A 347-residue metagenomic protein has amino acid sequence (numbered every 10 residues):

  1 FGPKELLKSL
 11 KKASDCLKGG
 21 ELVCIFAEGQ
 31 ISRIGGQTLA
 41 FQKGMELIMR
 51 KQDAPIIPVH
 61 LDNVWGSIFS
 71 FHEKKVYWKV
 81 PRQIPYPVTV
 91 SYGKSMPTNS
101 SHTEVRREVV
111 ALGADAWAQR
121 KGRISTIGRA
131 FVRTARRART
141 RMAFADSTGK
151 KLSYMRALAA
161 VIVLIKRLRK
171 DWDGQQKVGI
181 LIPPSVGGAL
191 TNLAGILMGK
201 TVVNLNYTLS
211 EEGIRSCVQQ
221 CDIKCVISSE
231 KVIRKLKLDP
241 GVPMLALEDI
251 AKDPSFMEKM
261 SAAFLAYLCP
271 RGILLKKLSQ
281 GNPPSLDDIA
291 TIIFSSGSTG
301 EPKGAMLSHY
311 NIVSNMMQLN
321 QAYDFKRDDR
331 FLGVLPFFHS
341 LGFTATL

Functional and structural regions predicted by a protein language model:
K18, L22, R33-S100: A cross-family acyltransferase "interaction/gating" segment
R50, L193-M198, Q219-Q220, H339: Short hydrophobic alpha-helices that are characteristic scaffold elements of the AMP-binding
R129-Y154, A290-I292: AMP-dependent adenylate-forming
R139-T140, M244-F294, E301, Q321-R330: Conserved pre-ATP/AMP-binding loop-to-beta segment of ANL
K151-R156, N282-P283, A290-S314: Conserved AMP-binding A3 loop
A157-L164, G272-L274, A305-K326, V334-L335 (+1 more regions): Conserved structural elements of the adenylate-forming
K166-L209, V334-P336: Conserved AMP-binding/adenylate-forming
N192, T208-L238, D253-S261, L274 (+1 more regions): Conserved ATP-dependent adenylate/AMP-binding module captured primarily in the ANL superfamily
